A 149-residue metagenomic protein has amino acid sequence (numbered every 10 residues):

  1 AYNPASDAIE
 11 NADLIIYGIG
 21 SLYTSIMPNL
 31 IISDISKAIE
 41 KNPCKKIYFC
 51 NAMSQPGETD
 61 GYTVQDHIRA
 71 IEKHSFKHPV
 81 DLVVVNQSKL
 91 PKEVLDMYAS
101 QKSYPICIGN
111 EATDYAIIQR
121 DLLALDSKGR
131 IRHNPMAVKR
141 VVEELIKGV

Functional and structural regions predicted by a protein language model:
A12: An anion/phosphate-binding loop that grips the pyrophosphate of nucleotide cofactors and donors
I16-G18, I47-F49, V84: Structural motif
G20-T24, A52, S88-L90, L123: Short glycine-rich anion-binding loops that position phosphate/pyrophosphate groups of nucleotides and phosphorylated
L22-I31, V94-K102: Glycine/threonine-rich flexible loop motifs
N29-S36, Y62-H67: Charged helix-capping and loop-helix junction motifs
P43-G57: Short, flexible loop segments at boundaries between secondary-structure elements
G61-V149: C-terminal functional extensions of proteins
